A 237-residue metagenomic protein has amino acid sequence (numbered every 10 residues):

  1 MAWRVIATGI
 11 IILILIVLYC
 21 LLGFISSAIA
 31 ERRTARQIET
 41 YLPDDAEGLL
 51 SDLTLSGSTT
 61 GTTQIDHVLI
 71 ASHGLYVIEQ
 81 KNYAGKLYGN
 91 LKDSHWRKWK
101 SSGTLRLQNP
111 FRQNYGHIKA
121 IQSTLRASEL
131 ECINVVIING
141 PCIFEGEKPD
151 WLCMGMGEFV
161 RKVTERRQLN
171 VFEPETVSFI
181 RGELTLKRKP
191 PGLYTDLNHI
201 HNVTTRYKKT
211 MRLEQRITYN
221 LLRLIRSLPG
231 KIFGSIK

Functional and structural regions predicted by a protein language model:
M1-T63, I70-L75, A84, S102-K237: Surface-exposed interaction regions that form or flank ligand-binding interfaces
K86-G103: A solvent-exposed, charged loop/short amphipathic helix patch at secondary-structure junctions
